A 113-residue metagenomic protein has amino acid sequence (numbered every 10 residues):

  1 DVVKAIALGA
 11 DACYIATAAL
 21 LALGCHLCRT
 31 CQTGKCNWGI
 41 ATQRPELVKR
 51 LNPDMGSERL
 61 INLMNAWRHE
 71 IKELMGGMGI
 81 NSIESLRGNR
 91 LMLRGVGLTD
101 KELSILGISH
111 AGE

Functional and structural regions predicted by a protein language model:
D1-V3, A7-E113: Alpha/beta catalytic cores of nucleotide-metabolism and tRNA/nucleoside-modifying enzymes
